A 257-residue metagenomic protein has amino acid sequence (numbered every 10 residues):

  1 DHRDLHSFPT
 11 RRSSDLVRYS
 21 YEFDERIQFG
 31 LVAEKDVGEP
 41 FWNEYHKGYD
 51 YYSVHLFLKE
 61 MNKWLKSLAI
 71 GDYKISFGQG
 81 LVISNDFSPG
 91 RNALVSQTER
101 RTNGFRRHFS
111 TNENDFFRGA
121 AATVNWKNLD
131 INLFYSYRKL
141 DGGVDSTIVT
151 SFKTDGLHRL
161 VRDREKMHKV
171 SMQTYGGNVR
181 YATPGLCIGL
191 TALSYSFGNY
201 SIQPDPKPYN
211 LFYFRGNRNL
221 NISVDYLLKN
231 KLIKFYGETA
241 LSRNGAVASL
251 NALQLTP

Functional and structural regions predicted by a protein language model:
D1-S13: Short, small-residue-biased leader/transition segments that mark boundaries at the very start of proteins
R12-D15, G48-Y52, N114-R118, S171-Y175 (+3 more regions): Residues that define the transmembrane beta-barrel architecture of outer-membrane proteins
D15-H55, P89-S96, A192-R243: Surface-exposed extracellular loop regions of Gram-negative outer-membrane beta-barrel proteins
V17-Y21, V54-L58, I70, D115 (+5 more regions): Residues on the lipid-exposed face of transmembrane beta-strands in outer-membrane beta-barrel proteins
E25-L31, N62-L68, N128-N132, G185-L190 (+1 more regions): Repeated loop/turn-to-beta-strand initiation elements of outer-membrane beta-barrel proteins
G38, Y45-D141: Outer membrane beta-barrel
P40-K47, L81-D86, G143-S151, Y200-P208 (+1 more regions): Outer-membrane beta-barrel translocator domains and adjoining extracellular loop/strand segments of Gram-negative
R101-R106, L157-E165, P206-N210, K234-F235: Extracytoplasmic loops and strand-loop junctions of Gram-negative outer membrane beta-barrel proteins
